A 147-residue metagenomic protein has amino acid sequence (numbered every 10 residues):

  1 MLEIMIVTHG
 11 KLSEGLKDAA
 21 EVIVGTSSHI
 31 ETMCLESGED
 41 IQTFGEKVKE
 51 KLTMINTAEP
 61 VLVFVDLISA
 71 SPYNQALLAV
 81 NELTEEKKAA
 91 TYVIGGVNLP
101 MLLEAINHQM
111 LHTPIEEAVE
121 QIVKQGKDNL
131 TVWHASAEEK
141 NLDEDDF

Functional and structural regions predicted by a protein language model:
L2-F147: N-terminal loops that bind phosphate or other acidic moieties and the adjacent beta-alpha structural core
